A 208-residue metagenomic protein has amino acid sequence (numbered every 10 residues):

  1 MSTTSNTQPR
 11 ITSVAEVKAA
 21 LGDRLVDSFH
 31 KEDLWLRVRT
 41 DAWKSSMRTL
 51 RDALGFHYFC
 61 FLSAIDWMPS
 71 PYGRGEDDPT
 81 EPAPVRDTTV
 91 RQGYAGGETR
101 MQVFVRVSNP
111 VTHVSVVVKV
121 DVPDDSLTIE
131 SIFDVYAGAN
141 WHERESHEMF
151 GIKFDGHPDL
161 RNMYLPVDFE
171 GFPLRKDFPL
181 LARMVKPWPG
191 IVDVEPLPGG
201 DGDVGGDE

Functional and structural regions predicted by a protein language model:
M1-E208: Terminal low-complexity/charged segments
